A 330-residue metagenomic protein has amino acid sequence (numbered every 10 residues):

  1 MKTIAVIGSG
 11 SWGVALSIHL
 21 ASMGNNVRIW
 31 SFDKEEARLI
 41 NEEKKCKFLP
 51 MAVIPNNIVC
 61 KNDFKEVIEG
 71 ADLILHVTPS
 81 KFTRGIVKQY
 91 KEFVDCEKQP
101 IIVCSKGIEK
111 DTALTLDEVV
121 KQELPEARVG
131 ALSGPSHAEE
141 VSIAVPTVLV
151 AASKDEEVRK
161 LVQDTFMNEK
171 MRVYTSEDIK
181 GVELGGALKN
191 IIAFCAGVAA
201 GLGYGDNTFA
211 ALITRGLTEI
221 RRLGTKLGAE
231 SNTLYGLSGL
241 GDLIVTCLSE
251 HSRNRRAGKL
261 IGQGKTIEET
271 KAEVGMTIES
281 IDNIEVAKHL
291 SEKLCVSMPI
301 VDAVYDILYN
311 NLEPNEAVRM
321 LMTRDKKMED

Functional and structural regions predicted by a protein language model:
M1-V53, V59-N62: NAD(P)+-binding Rossmann beta1-loop-alpha1 motif at the extreme N-terminus of oxidoreductases
I4, V27, A127-V129, V173: Hydrophobic anchor at the start of a short beta-strand that flanks the dinucleotide cofactor-binding loop
G10, V14, W30, K34 (+20 more regions): Electropositive phosphate-/nucleotide-binding environments in soluble metabolic enzymes
N57-E69, L73-A144, V162: Rossmann-like NAD(P)(H) cofactor-binding subdomain of soluble oxidoreductases
F82, F93, V119, E123-A127 (+1 more regions): Internal alpha-helical scaffold of NAD(P)-dependent oxidoreductase catalytic cores
A196-G197, T225-Y235, L243-D330: NAD(P)-dependent Rossmann-like dehydrogenase/reductase catalytic/cofactor-binding core
